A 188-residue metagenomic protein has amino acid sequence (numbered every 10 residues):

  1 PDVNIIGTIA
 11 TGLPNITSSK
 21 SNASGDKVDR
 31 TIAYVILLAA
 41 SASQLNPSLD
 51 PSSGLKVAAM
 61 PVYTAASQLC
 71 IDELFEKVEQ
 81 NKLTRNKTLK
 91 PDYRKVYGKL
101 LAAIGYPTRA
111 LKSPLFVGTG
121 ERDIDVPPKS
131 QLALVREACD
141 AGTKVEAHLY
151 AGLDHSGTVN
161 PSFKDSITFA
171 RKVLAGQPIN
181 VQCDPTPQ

Functional and structural regions predicted by a protein language model:
P1-I6: Conserved hydrolase catalytic core segment
G7-L13, V117, L149-Y150: Extended hydrophobic secondary-structure segments that form protein cores and membrane-embedded regions
T11-P107: Accessory cap/linker subdomain of secreted extracellular hydrolases
N22, Y93, G98-K99, L132-Q188: C-terminal catalytic histidine-bearing segment of alpha/beta-hydrolase fold enzymes
P107-L111, A141-G142: A structural signal for short secondary-structure junctions
L111, F116-D123: Short beta-strand/loop motif that positions the catalytic acidic residue of the alpha/beta-hydrolase fold
E121-V126, H155-S156: Acidic catalytic loop of the alpha/beta-hydrolase fold
K129: The serine-hydrolase catalytic nucleophile loop
